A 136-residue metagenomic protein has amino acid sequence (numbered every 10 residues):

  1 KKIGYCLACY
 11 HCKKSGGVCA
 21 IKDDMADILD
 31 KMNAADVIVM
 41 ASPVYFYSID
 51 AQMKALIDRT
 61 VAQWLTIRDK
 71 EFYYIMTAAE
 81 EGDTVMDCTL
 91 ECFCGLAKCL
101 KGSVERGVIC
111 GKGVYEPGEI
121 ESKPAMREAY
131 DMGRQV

Functional and structural regions predicted by a protein language model:
K1-A41, Y45-Q63, V104, P117-V136: N-terminal beta1-alpha1-beta2 submodule of the flavodoxin-like/Rossmannoid cofactor-binding fold
V44-F46, A78-D83, G113-P117: Short histidine/acidic/glycine/proline-rich micro-motifs that form metal- and phosphate-coordinating active-site loops
A51-Q52, W64-V108: Short, glycine-/small-residue-rich phosphate/pyrophosphate-handling segment
